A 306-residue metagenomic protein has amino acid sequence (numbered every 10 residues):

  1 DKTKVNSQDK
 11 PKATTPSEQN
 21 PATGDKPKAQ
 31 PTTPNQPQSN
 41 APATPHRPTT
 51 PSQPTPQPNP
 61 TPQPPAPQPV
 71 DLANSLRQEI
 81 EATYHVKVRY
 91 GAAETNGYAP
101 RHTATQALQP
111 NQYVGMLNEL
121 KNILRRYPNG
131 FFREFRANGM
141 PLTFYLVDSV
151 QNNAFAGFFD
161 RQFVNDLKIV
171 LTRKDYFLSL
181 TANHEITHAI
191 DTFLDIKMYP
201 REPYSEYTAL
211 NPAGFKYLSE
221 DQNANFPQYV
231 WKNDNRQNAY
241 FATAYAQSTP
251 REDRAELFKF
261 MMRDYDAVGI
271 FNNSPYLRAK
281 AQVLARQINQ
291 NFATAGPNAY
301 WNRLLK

Functional and structural regions predicted by a protein language model:
K2-A66: Ser/Thr/Gly/Pro-rich low-complexity, disordered linker/stalk segments of secreted and cell-surface proteins
K12, P42, P62-Y113, L218-N235 (+2 more regions): Non-catalytic architectural context of zinc metalloproteases
V70, P110-L117, K121, E252 (+1 more regions): Generic detection of long, well-ordered alpha-helical segments
V88-R161: Auxiliary, metal-adjacent structural segments of Zn-dependent hydrolase domains
R136-K306: Active-site-flanking segments in enzyme catalytic domains
